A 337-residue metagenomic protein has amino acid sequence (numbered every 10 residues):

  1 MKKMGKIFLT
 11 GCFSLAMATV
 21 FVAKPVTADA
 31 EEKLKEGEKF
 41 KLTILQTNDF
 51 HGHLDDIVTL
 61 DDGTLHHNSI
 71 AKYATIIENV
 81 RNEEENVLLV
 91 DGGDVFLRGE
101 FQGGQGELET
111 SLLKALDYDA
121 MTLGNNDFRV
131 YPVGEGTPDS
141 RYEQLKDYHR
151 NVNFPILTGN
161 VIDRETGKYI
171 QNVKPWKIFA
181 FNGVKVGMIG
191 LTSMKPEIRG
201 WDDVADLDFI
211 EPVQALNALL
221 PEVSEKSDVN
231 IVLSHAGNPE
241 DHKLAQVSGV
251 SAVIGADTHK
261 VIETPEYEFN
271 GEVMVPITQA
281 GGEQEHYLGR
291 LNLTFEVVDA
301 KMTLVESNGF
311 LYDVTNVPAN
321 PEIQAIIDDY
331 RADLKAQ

Functional and structural regions predicted by a protein language model:
M1-M4, V22, E31-K33, K39: Intrinsically disordered, low-complexity sequence elements enriched in Ser/Thr/Gly/Pro
K2-V26: Sec-dependent N-terminal signal peptides of Gram-positive bacterial secreted proteins and lipoproteins
D29-R331: Acidic, metal/ion-coordinating pockets
A332-Q337: Compositionally biased, intrinsically disordered linkers/stalks adjacent to structured regions
